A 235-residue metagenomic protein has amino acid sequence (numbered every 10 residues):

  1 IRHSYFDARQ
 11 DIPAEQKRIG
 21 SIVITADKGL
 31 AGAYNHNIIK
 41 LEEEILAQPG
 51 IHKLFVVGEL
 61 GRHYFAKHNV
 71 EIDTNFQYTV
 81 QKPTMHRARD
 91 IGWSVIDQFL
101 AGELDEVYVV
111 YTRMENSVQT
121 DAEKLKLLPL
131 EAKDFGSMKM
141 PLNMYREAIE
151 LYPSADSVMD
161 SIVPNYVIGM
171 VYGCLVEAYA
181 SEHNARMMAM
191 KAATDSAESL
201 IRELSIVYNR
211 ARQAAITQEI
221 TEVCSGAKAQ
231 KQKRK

Functional and structural regions predicted by a protein language model:
I1-K235: C-terminal beta-strand-loop-alpha-helix "lid" module of Rossmann-like NAD(P)-dependent dehydrogenases
